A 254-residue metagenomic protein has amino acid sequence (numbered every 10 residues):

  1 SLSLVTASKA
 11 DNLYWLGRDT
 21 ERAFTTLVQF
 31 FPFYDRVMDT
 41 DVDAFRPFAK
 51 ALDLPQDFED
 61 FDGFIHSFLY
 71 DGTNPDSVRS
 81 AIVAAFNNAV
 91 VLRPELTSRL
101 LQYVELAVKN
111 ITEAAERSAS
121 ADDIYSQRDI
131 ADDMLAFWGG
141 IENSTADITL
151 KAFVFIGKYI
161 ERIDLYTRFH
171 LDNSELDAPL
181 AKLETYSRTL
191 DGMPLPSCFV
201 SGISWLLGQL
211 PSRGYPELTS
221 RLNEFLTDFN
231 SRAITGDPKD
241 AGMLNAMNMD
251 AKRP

Functional and structural regions predicted by a protein language model:
S1-P254: Alpha-helical transmembrane segments and their helix-helix packing motifs
